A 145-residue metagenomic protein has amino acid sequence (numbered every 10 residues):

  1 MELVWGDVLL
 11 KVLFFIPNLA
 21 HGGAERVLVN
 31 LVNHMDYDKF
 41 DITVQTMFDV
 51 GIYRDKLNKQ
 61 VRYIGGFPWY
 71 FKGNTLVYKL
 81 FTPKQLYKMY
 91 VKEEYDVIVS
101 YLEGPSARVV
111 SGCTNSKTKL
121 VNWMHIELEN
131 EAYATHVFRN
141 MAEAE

Functional and structural regions predicted by a protein language model:
L9-L13: Extreme N-terminal starter segment of soluble prokaryotic enzymes
F14-G22, R26, N30, H34-V77: N-terminal strand-loop element at the rim of the active site of nucleotide-sugar-dependent glycosyltransferases
V50-G51, S106-V110: Short, well-ordered alpha-helical microsegments
K72-V97: An amphipathic, basic-hydrophobic alpha-helix
Y87-K92, Y133-E145: Membrane-proximal helix-turn-helix segments that form the acceptor-binding/catalytic region of lipid-linked
S100-S106, M124: Short His-centered aromatic/hydrophobic patch
S116-L120: A short helix->loop->beta-strand "cap" motif at the edges of active sites that frequently abuts
